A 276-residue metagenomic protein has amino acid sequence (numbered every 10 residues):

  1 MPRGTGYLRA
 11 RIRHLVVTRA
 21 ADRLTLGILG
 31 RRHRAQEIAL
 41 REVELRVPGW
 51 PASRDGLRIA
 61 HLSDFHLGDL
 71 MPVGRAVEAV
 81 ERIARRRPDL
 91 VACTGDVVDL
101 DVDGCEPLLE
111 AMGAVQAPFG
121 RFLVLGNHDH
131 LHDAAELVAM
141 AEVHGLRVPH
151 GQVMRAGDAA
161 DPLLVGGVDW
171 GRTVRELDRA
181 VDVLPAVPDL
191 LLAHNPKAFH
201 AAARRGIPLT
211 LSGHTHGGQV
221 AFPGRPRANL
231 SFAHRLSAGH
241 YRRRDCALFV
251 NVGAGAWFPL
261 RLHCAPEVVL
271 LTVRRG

Functional and structural regions predicted by a protein language model:
M1-R58, D69: Acidic, histidine-bearing metal-coordination/catalytic regions of metal-dependent phosphoesterases
I38, V47-A60, L146-R147, V153-G166 (+1 more regions): Beta-strand-turn-beta hairpins that frame and shape the catalytic cleft of phosphate-ester-processing enzymes
S53-R147: Membrane-embedded segments
G56-H66, P162-G171, L190-H194, A247-G253: Active-site-proximal beta-strand elements of phosphoester/diester hydrolases
A60-S63, L90-D96, G120-N127, P149-Q152 (+3 more regions): Active-site neighborhood of phospho(di)ester-bond hydrolases with catalytic His/Asp-centered motifs
V97-D99, N127-L131, M154, G171-T173 (+3 more regions): Solvent-exposed loop/turn segments at secondary-structure junctions within structured extracellular/periplasmic domains
A139, V143-L146, Q152, D158-A193 (+2 more regions): Binuclear metal-dependent hydrolase catalytic cores centered on His/Asp/Glu-rich metal-binding motifs
P196-R275: Conserved beta-sheet core of the metallophosphoesterase superfamily
